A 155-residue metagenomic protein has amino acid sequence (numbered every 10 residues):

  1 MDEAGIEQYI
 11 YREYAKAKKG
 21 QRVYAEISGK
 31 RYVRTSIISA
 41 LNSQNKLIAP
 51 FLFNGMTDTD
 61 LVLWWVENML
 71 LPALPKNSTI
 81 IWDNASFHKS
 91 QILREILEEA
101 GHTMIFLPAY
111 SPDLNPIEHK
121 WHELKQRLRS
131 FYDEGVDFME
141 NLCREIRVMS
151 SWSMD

Functional and structural regions predicted by a protein language model:
M1-D2, I80-W82, F106-P108, C143: Short beta-strand segments
M1-E67: Extended, low-complexity cationic-aromatic segments
D2, K76-H88, N115: Acidic/histidine-rich, metal-coordinating catalytic segments
E7-Y9, H88-S90, D113-P116: Short catalytic/ligand-binding loop motif for oxyanion handling, primarily in non-cytosolic enzymes, centered on
V23-K30, A100-H119: RNase H-like polynucleotidyl transferase catalytic core
E67, L71, L93-R94: Short amphipathic alpha-helical segments and helix-helix/interface helices
I92-G101: Catalytic-core regions built around general acid/base machinery
I117-D155: C-terminal anion-handling pockets and recognition modules
